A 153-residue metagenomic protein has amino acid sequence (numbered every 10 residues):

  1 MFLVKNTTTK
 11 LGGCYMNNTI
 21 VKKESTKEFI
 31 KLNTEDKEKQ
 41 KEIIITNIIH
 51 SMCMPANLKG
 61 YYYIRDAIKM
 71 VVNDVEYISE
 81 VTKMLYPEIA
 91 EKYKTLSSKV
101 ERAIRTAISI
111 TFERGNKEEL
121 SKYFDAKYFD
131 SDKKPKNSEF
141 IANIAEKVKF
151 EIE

Functional and structural regions predicted by a protein language model:
M1-A56, D125, S138-I141, K149 (+1 more regions): Inter-domain helical "communication" segments and dimerization helices that couple sensory or membrane-embedded modules
G12-G13, G60, G115: Residue-identity detector for glycine
N33-T95, I108, F112: C-terminal output/effector regions of signal-responsive regulators
E91-Y93, R102-R105, S109-E153: C-terminal engagement/docking regions of AAA+ P-loop ATPases
S98: Recognition helix of helix-turn-helix DNA-binding domains
